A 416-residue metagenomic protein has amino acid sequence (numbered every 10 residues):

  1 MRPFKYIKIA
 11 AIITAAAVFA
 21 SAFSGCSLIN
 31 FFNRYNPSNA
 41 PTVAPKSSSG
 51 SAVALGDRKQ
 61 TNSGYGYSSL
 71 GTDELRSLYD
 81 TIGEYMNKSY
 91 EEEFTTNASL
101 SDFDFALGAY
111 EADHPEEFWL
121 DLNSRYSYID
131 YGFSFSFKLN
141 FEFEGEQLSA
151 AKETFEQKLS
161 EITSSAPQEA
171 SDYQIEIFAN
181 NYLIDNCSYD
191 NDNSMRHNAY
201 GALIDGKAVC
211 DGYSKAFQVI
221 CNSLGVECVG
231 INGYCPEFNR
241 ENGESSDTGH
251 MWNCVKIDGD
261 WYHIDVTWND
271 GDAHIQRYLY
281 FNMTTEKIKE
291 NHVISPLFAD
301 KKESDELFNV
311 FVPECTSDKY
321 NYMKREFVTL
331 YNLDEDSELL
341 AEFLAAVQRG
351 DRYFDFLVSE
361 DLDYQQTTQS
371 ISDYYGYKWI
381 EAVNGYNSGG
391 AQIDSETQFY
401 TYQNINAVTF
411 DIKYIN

Functional and structural regions predicted by a protein language model:
R2-I29: Sec-dependent N-terminal signal peptides of Gram-positive bacterial secreted proteins and lipoproteins
V18, G25-A170, H292-N416: N-terminal accessory/pre-domain segments preceding catalytic cores
E92-T96, N186, D190-S194, D205 (+2 more regions): Repeated polar recognition positions within modular binding domains
S99, A199-Y213: A short, highly charged nucleic-acid-interacting micro-segment common to nuclease and nuclease-linked defense proteins
Q147-A202: Secondary-structure boundary elements
D185-D190, A208-C210, C235-F238, W268-D272 (+1 more regions): Solvent-exposed loop/turn segments at secondary-structure junctions within structured extracellular/periplasmic domains
G212-K287: Hydrophobic/aromatic-rich core segments of domains that either
